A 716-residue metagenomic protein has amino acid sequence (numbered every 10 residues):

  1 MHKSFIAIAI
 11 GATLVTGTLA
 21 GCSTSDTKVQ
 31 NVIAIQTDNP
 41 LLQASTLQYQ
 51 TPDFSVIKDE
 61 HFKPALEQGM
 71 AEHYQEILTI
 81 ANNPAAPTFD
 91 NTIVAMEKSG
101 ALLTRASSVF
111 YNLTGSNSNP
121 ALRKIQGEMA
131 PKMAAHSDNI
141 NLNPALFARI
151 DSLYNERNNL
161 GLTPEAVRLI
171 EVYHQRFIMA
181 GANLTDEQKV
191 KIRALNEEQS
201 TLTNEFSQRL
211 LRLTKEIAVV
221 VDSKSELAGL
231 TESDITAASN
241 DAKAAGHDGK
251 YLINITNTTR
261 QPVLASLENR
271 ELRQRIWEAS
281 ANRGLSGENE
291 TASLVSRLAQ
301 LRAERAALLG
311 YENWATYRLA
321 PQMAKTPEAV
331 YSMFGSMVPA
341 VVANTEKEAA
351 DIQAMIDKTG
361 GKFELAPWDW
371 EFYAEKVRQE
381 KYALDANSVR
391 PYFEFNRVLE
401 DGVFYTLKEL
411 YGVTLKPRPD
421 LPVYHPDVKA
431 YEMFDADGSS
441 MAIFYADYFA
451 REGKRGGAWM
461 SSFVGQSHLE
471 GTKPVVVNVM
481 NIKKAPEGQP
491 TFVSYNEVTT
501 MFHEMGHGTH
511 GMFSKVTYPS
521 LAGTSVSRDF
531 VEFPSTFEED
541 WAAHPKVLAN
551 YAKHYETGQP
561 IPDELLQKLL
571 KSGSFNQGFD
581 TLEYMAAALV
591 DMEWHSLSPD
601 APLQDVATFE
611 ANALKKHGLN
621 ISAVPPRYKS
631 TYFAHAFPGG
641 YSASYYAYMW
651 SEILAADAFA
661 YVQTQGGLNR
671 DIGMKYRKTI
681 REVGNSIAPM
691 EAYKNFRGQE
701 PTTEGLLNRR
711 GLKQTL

Functional and structural regions predicted by a protein language model:
M1-I8: Bacterial N-terminal signal peptides that target proteins for export
T18-G21: C-terminal motif of bacterial Sec signal peptides marking the signal peptidase cleavage site
S23-S25: Bacterial signal peptide processing site
V29-H61, Q68, K250-L252, E380-Y382 (+8 more regions): C-terminal, non-catalytic "cap/extension" segments appended to globular domains
Q30-T231, T236: N-terminal helix-rich structural modules
T46-H61, F110-M129, S152-A194, N254-A292 (+6 more regions): Short His/Asp/Glu-rich catalytic/ion-coordination signatures at enzyme active sites or charged loops
E165, L169-I170, T201, Q208 (+7 more regions): Active-site-proximal, well-structured secondary-structure segments within enzyme catalytic domains
K483-F502: Short pre-active-site segment immediately N-terminal to the catalytic Zn-binding motif
